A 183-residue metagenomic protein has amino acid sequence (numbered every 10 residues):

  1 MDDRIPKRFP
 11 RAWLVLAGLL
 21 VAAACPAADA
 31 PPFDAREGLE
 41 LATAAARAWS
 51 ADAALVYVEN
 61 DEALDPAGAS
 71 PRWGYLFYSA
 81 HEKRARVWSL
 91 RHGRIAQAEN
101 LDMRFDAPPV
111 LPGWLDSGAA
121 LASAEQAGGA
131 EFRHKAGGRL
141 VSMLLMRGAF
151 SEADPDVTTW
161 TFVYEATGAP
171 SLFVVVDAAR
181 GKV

Functional and structural regions predicted by a protein language model:
D2-L14: Bacterial N-terminal signal peptides that target proteins for export
W13-A23: Bacterial N-terminal signal peptides
C25-V183: Long, terminal "pre-/pro-" and other extracytoplasmic accessory regions that lie outside the mature folded/catalytic
